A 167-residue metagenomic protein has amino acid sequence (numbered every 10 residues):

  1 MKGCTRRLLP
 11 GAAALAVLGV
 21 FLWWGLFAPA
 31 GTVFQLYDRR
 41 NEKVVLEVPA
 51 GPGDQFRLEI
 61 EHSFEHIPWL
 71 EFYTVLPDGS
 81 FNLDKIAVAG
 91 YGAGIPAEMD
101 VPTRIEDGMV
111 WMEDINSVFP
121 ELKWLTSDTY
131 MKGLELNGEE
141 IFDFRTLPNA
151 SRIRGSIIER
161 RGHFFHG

Functional and structural regions predicted by a protein language model:
M1-R6: Short, Lys/Arg-rich N-terminal segment immediately upstream of the first membrane anchor
P10-F27: Hydrophobic membrane-insertion alpha-helices, especially the h-region of bacterial N-terminal signal peptides
L22-D38: Aromatic-capped interface at the extracytoplasmic side of an N-terminal signal-anchor transmembrane helix
Q35-V88: N-terminal secretory signal peptides
F81, Y91-G167: Mature, soluble, non-transmembrane domains
